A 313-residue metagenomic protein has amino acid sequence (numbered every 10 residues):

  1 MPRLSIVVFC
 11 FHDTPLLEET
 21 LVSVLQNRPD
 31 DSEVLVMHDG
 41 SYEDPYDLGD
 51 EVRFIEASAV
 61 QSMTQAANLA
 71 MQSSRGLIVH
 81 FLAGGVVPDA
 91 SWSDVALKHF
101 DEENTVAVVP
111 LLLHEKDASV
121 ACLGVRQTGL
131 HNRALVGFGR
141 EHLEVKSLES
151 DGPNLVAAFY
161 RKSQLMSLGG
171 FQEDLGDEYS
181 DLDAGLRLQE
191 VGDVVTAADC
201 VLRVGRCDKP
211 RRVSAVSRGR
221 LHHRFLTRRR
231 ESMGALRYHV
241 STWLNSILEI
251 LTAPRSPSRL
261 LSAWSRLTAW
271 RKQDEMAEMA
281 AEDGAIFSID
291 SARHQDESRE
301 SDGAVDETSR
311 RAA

Functional and structural regions predicted by a protein language model:
M1-S23: N-proximal low-complexity "stem/linker" segments adjacent to membrane-targeting elements
V22-D31: Short, acidic, metal-binding catalytic loop of nucleotide-sugar glycosyltransferases
A57-S74: Glycine-rich, basic loop-to-helix element that forms the pyrophosphate-binding segment of sugar-nucleotide handling
V79: Short aromatic/hydrophobic "clamp" motif used to bind/position activated sugar donors
V86-V87, S91-Q127: Conserved donor NDP-sugar-binding/catalytic core segment of glycosyltransferases
A96, S150-G169, D174-V201: A short, conserved alpha-helix in the catalytic core of glycosyltransferases
Q127-S150: Short, flexible, basic/aromatic active-site loop/helix in glycosyltransferases
S214-R220, E231-A313: Non-catalytic, C-terminal membrane-associated alpha-helical segments of glycosyltransferases
